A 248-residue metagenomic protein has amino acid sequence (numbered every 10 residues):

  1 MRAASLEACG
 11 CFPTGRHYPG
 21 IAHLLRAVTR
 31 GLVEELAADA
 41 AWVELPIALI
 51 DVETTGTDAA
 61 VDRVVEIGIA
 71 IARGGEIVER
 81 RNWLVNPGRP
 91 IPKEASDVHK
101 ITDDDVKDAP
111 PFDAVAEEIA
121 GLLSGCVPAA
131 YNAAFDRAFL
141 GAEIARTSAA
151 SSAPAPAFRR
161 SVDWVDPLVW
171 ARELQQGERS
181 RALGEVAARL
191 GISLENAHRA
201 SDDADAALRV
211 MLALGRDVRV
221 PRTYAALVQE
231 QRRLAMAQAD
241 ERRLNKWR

Functional and structural regions predicted by a protein language model:
R2-A40, R209-R248: Acidic two-metal-ion nuclease catalytic site recognized across multiple nuclease folds, prominently DnaQ/RNase D-T
R2-S161, Q176-R181, E185-H198: Conserved non-catalytic scaffold segment of RNase H-like nuclease domains
V127-I144, E173-W247: Acidic, Mg2+-coordinating catalytic module of metal-dependent nucleases/exonucleases that use a two-metal-ion mechanism
D166: Amphipathic alpha-helical interface segments
